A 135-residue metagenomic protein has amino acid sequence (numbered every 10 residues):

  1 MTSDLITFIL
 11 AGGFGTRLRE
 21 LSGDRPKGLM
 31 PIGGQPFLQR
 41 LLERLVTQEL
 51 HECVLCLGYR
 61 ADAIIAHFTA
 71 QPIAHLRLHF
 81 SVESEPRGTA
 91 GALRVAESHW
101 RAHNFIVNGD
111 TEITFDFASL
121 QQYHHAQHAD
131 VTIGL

Functional and structural regions predicted by a protein language model:
M1-I9, P31, Q35-E112, F117-S119: Conserved N-terminal catalytic core of the sugar/cofactor nucleotidyltransferase
L5-L21: A phosphate-binding catalytic loop at a beta-strand-loop-alpha-helix junction that coordinates phosphoryl groups
T16, S22, T89, T132: Ser/Thr-centric signal marking residues that sit in or immediately flank functional binding/regulatory motifs
L21-S22, T47: Short, flexible turn/loop "capping" segments at secondary-structure junctions
G23-K27: Short alpha-helical oligomerization interface
D116-L135: Conserved donor-nucleotide/metal-binding helix-loop-beta segment in metal-dependent transferases, i.e., the alpha-helix
